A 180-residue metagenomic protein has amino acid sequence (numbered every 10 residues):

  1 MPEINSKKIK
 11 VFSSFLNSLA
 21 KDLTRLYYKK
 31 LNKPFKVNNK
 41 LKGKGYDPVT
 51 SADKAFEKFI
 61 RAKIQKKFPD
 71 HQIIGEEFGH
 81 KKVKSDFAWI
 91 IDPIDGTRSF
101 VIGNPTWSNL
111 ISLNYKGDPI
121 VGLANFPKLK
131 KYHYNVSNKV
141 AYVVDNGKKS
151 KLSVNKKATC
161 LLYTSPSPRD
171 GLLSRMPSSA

Functional and structural regions predicted by a protein language model:
M1-I94: N-terminal subdomain of lithium-sensitive/metallo-dependent phosphomonoesterases centered on the IMPase/IPPase/PAP
T50, T97, T164: Ser/Thr-centric signal marking residues that sit in or immediately flank functional binding/regulatory motifs
K81, T106-W107, P127-L129: A short acidic/small-residue loop/turn micro-motif
K82, R98-V101, Y132, L173: Conserved protein kinase catalytic core
I90-I94, R98-N114, V121-A124: Glycine-rich active-site/cofactor-binding loop and its immediate structural neighborhood
S112-S165, R169: Acidic beta-strand-loop-alpha-helix segment within the catalytic core of divalent metal-dependent phosphate-processing
P168-D170, S174-A180: Positively charged, low-complexity/disordered segments
